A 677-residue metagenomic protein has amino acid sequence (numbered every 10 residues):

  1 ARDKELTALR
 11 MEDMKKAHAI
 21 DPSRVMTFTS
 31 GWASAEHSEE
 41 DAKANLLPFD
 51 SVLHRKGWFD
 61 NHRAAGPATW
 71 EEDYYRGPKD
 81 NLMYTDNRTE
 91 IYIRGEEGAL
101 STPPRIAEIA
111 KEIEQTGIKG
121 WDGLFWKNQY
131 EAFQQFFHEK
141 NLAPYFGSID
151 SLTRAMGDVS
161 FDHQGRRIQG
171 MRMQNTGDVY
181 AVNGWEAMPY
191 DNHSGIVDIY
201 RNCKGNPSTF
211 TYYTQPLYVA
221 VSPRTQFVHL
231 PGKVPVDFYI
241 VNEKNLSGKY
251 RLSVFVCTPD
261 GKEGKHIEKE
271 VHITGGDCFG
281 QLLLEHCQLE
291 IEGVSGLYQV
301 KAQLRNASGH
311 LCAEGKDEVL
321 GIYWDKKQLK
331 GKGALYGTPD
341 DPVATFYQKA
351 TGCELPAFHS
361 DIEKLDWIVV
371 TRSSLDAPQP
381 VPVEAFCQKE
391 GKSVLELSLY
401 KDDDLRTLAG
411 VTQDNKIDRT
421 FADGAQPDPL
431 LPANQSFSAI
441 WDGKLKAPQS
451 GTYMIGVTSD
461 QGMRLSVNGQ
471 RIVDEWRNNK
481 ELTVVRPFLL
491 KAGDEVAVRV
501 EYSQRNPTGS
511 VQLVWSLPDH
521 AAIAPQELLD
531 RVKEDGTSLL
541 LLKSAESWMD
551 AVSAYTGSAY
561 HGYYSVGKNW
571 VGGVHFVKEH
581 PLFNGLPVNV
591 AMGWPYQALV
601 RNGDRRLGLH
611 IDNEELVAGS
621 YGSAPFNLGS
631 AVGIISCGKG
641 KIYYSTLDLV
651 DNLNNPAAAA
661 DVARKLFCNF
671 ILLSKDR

Functional and structural regions predicted by a protein language model:
A1-E186, D191-D198, V369-S373: Substrate-binding/catalytic cleft of secreted carbohydrate-active enzymes, primarily glycoside hydrolases
I20, N183-K244, Y250: Aromatic-rich peripheral "rim/lid" segments of glycoside hydrolase catalytic domains that contact and position glycan
S34, S38-F59, A65, S360-V383 (+5 more regions): Short, well-ordered secondary-structure micro-motifs within conserved domains or adaptor modules
N81-M83, S623, N627-G638: Short, surface-exposed beta-strand/loop micro-motifs that present aromatic residues
K233-I273, G280-E285, G296-R305: Beta-strand-rich binding/interaction modules
K316-D341, P518-H520: Low-complexity, Pro/Ser/Thr- and charge-rich linker/hinge segments at domain boundaries
S374-K389, A521-V600, S623-P625, V662 (+1 more regions): A glycine-rich, often tryptophan-bearing local segment used as a flexible ligand/cofactor-contacting loop or short
E384-I523: Acidic/polar, compositionally biased interaction segments
